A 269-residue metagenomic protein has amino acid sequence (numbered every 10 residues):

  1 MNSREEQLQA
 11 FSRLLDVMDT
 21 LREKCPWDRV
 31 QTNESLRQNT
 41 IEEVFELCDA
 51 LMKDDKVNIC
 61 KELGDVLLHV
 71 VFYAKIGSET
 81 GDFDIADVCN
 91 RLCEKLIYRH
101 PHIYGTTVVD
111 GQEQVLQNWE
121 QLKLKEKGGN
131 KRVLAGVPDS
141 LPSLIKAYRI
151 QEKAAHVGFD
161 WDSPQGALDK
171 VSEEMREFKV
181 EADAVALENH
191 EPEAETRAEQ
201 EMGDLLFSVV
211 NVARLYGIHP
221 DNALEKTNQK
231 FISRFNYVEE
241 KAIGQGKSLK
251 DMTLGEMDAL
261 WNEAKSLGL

Functional and structural regions predicted by a protein language model:
M1-E62, L68-M202, F207-L269: Flexible "arm" and connector segments at domain edges
